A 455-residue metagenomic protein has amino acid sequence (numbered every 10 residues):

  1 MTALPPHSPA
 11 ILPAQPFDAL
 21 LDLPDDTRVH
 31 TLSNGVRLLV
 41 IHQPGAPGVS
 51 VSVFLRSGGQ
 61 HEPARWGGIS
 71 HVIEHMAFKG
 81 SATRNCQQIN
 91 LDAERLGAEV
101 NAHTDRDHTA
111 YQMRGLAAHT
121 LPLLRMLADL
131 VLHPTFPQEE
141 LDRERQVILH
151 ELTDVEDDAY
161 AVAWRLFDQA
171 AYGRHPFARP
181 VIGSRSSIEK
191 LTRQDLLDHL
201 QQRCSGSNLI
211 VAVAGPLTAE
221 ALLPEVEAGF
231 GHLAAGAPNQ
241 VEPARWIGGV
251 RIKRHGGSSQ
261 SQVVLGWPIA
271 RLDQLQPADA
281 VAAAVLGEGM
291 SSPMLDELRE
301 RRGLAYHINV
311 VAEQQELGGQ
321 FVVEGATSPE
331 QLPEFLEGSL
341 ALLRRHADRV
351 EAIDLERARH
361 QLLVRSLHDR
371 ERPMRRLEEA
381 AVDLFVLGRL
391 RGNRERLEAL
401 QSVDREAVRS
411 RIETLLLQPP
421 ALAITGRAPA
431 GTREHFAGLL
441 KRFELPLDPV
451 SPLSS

Functional and structural regions predicted by a protein language model:
M1-P13, T27, T31, H42 (+3 more regions): Charge-rich, well-structured scaffold segments of protease-associated domains
A19-D22: Short loop/turn motifs at secondary-structure junctions and domain boundaries
R28-S33, I252-G256: Short acidic-hydrophobic surface loop/beta-edge motif
H42-Q43, S52-F54, A237-P293, P446-S455: His/Glu-based metal-binding/catalytic segments typifying zinc-dependent metallopeptidases
G48-S50: A short, polar/charged loop-to-alpha-helix boundary motif
S57-W66: Short pre-active-site segment immediately N-terminal to the catalytic Zn-binding motif
G68-S81: Active-site SXXK
